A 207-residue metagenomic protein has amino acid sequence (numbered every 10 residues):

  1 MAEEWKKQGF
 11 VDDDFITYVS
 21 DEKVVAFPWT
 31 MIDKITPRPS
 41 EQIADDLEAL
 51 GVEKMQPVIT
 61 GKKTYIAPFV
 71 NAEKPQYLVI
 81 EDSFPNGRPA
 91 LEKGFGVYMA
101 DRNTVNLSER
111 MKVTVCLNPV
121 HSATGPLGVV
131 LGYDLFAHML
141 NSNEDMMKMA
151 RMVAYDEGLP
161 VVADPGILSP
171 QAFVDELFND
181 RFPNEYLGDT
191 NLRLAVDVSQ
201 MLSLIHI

Functional and structural regions predicted by a protein language model:
A2-L204: Substrate/ligand-engaging "lid" and interaction regions
